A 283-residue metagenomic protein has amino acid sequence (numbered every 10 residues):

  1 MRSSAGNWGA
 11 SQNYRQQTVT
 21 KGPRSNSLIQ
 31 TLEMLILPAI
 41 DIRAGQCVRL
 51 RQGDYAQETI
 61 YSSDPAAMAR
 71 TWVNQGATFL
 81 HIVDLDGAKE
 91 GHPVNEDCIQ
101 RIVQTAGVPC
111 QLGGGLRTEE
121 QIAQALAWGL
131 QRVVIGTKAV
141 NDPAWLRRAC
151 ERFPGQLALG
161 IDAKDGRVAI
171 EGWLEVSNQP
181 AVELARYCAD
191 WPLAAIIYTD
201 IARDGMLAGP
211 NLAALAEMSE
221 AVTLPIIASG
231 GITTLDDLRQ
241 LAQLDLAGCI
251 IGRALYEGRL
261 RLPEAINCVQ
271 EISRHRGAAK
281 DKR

Functional and structural regions predicted by a protein language model:
D41, W72, L80, A125 (+5 more regions): Conserved, mostly hydrophobic/aromatic
Q52-A56, L130-D204: Conserved anion-binding
F79-N95, T137, Y198-A208: Glycine-rich, proline-tolerant flexible connector loops at the mouths of alpha/beta enzymes
D86, V94-A149: Glycine/small-residue-rich loop that forms an oxyanion/phosphate-binding "nest" at active or ligand-binding sites
G91-Q111, R148-I161, G209-A228, T233: Alpha-helix-loop-beta-strand connector modules within alpha/beta enzyme cores
C110-Q111, L116-G129, A213-L215, S219-G248: Catalytic cores of alpha/beta
W128-W145, G231-I232, L244-L262: Glycine-rich phosphate-binding active-site loops on the catalytic face of alpha/beta enzymes
L146-A149, A242, G248, L255-H275 (+1 more regions): C-terminal helical cap(s) of enzyme catalytic domains, especially alpha/beta-barrels
